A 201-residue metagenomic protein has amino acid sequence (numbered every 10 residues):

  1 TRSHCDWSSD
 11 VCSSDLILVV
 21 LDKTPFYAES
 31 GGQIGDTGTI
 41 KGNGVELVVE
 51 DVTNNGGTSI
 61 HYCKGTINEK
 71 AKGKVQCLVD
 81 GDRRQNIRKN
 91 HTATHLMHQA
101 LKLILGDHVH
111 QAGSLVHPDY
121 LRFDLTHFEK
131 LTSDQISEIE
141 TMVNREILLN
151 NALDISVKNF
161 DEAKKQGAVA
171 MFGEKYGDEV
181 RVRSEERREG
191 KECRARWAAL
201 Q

Functional and structural regions predicted by a protein language model:
T1-W7, V11, E186-Q201: Single conserved hydrophobic/aromatic residue that forms the stacking wall/gate of nucleotide- or nucleobase-binding
S8-R188: A glycine- and charged-residue-rich anion-binding loop/surface
